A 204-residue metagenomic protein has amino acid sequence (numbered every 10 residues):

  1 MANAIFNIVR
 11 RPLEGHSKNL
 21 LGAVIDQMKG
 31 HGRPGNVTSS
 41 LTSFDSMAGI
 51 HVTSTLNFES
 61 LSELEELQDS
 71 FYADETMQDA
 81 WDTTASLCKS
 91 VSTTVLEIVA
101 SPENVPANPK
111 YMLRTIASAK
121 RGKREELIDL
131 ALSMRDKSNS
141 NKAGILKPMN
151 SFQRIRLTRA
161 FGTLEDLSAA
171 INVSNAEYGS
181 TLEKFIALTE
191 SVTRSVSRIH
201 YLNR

Functional and structural regions predicted by a protein language model:
M1-R204: Short S/T/G/P-rich N-terminal loop/turn motif that feeds into the first structured element of a domain
